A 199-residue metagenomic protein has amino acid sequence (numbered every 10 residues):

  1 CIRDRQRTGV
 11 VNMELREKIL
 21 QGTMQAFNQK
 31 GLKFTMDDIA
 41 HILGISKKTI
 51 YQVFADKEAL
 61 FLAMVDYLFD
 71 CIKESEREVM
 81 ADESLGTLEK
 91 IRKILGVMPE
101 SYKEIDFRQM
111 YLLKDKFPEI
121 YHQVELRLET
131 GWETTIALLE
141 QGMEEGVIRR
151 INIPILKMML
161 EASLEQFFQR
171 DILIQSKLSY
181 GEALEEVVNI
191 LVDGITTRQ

Functional and structural regions predicted by a protein language model:
C1-D4: Conserved small/polar residues in nucleotide/adenosyl-binding loops
Q6-R7, K93, A137-Q141, E145 (+1 more regions): C-terminal peripheral helix-coil segments that are non-catalytic and often amphipathic
K18, G22, A26-A59, A63: Helix-turn-helix
A63, R77-E104, K157-L160: Hydrophobic alpha-helical connector segments
D66-K73: Short, basic, alpha-helical segments at the C-terminal edge of helix-turn-helix-like DNA-binding modules
V79, E83, I105, Q109-L113 (+2 more regions): Secondary-structure edge/capping motif, primarily at the C-terminal ends of alpha-helices and the immediately following
P99-I136, E144-E145: Short secondary-structure transition hinges
F117, E129-L160, L164, I174 (+1 more regions): Hydrophobic alpha-helical bundle segments that form small-molecule/ligand-binding pockets
